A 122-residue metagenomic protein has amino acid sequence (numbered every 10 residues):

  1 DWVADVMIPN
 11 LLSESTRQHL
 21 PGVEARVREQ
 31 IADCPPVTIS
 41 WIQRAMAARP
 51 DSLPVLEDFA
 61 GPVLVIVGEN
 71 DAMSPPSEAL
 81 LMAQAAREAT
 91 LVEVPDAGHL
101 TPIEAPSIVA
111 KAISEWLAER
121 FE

Functional and structural regions predicted by a protein language model:
W2-D58: Conserved alpha/beta-hydrolase catalytic His-Asp/Glu region
M7, Q43, M82, V109 (+1 more regions): Hydrophobic "lid"/C-terminal helical patch of Rossmann-like NAD(P)-dependent dehydrogenase/epimerase domains
G22, P54, S77-L81, E104-I108: Generic recognition of short, well-ordered alpha-helical segments
I31, D71-S74, G98-T101: Glycosyltransferase donor-binding loop in the core domain
V55, P62-L64, R87-T90: Structural signature of beta-strand start/N-cap positions in the alpha/beta core of ABC transporter nucleotide-binding
F59, V65-V67, D71: Short beta-strand/loop motif that positions the catalytic acidic residue of the alpha/beta-hydrolase fold
G61, P75-Q84: Short alpha-helix in the alpha/beta-hydrolase fold that links the catalytic acid
R87-E122: Catalytic active-site module of serine/aspartate enzymes centered on a nucleophile-bearing elbow/loop
